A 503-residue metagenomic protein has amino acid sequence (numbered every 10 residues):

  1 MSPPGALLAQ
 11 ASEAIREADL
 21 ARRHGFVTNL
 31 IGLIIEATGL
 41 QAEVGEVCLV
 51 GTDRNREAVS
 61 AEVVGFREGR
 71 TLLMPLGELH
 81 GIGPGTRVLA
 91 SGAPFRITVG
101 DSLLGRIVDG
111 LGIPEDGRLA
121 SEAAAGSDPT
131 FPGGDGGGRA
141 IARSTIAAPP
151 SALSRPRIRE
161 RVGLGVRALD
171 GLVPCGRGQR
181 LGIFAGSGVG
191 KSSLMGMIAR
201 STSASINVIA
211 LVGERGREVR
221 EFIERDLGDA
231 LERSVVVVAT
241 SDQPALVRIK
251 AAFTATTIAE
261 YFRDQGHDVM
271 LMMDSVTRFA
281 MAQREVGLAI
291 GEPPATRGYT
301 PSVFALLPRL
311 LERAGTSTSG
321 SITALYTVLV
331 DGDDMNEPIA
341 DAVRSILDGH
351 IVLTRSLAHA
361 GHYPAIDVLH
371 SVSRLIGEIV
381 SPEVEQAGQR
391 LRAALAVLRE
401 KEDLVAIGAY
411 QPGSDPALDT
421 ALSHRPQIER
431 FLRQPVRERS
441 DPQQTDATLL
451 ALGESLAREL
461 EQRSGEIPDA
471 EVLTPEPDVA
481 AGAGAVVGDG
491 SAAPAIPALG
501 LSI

Functional and structural regions predicted by a protein language model:
M1-R106, G110-E115: N-terminal accessory targeting/assembly segments
M1-S2, E17, L30, A42-E43 (+8 more regions): Non-catalytic accessory segments flanking P-loop/AAA+ NTPase cores
L7-S12, S91, G165-L169, A255 (+2 more regions): Phosphate-interacting basic helix/loop segments used at nucleotide- and nucleic-acid interfaces
E13, V50, R56-E57, F95-V99 (+6 more regions): Active-site phosphate-binding and catalytic loops of NTP-dependent enzymes
R23, I31, V44, L103 (+6 more regions): A generic structural signal for well-ordered coil/turn residues at beta-strand boundaries that shape enzyme active-site
N29-I31, G39, T52-R54, G65 (+11 more regions): Flexible glycine-/small-residue-rich
T86-V88, E115-Q179, S193-M197, A230-Q243 (+1 more regions): P-loop NTPase nucleotide-binding/switch module
G171-L172, G178-V479, G490-I503: P-loop NTPase catalytic core
